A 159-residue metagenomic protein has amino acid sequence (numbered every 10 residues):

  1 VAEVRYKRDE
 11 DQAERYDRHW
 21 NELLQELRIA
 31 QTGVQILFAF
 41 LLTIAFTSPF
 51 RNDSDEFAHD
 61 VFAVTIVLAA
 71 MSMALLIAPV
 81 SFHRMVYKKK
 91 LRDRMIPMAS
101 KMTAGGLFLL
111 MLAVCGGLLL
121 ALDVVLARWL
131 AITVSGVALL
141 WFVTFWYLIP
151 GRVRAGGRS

Functional and structural regions predicted by a protein language model:
V1-S54, S72-L76: Cytosol/matrix-facing amphipathic helices and coiled-coil assembly/linker segments of eukaryotic membrane proteins
S54-S159: Alpha-helical transmembrane segments of integral membrane proteins
